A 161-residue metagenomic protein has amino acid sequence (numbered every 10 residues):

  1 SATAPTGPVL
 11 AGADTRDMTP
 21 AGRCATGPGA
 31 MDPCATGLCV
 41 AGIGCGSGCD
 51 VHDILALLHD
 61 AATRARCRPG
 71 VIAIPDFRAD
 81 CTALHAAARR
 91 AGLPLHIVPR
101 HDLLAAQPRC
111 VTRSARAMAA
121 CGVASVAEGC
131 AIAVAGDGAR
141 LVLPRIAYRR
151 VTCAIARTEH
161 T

Functional and structural regions predicted by a protein language model:
S1-C39: Intrinsically disordered, low-complexity terminal tails and inter-domain linkers enriched for S/T/G/P/D/E
P8-V9, L38-A41, G70-V71, L95-H96 (+2 more regions): Structural motif
G12, D32, T36-F77, A156-H160: Conserved mixed alpha/beta catalytic, RNA-binding, or beta-rich assembly cores of soluble enzyme, regulatory
L55, H59, H85, A127-A133: Predominant activation on well-ordered alpha-helical scaffold segments within soluble catalytic domains
H59-T63, A91-L93, A115-A117, H160-T161: Short, low-complexity, polar/charged sequence segments that are solvent-exposed and flexible
T63-C67, I74, R89-H96, V134-G138: Generic secondary-structure signature for well-ordered alpha-helical cores
A73-V126: Long, charge-dense
E128-T161: C-terminal edge-of-domain segments
